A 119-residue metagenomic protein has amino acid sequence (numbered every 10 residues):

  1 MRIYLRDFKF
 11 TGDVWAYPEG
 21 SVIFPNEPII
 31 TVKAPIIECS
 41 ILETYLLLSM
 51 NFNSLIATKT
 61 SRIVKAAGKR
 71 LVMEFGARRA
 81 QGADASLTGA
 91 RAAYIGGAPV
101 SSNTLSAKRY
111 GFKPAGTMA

Functional and structural regions predicted by a protein language model:
R2-T11, W15-A119: Buried, small/hydrophobic-residue-enriched core segments of structured protein domains
